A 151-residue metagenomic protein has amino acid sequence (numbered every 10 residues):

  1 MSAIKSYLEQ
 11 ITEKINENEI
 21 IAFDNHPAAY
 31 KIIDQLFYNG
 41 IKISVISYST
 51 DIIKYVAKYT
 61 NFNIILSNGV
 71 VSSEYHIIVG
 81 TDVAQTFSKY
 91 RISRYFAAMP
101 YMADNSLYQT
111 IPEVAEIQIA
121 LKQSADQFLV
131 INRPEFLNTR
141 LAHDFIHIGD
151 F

Functional and structural regions predicted by a protein language model:
M1-Q85: N-terminal active-site beta-alpha-beta segment that forms phosphate/nucleotide-binding and substrate-recognition loops
D51-F151: Conserved phosphate- and dinucleotide-binding cores of soluble alpha/beta proteins, encompassing both enzyme active
